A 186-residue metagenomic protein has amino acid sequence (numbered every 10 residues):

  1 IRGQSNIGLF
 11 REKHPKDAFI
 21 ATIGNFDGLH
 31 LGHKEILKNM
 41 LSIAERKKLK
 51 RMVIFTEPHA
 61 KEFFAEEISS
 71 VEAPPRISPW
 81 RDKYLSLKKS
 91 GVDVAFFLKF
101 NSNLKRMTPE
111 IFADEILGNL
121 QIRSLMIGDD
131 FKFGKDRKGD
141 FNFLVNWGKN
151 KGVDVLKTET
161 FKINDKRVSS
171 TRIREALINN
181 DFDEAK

Functional and structural regions predicted by a protein language model:
I1-K186: Nucleotidyltransferase catalytic core that binds NTPs
